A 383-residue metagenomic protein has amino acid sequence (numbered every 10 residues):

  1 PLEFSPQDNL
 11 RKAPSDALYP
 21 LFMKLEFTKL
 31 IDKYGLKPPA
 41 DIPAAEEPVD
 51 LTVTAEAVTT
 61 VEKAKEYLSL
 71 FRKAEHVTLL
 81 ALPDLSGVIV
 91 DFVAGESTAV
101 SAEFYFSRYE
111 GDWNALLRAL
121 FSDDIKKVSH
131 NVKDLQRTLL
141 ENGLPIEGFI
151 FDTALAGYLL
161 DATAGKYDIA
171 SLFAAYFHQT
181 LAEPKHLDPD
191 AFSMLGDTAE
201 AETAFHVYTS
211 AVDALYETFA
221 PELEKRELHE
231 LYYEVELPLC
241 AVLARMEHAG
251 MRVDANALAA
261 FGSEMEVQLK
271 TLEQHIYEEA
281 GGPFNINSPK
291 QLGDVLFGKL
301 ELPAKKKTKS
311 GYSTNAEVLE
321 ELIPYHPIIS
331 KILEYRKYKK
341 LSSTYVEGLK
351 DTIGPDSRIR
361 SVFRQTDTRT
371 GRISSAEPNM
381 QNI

Functional and structural regions predicted by a protein language model:
P1-R108, H130, L172, M194-I383: Conserved "right-hand" nucleotidyltransferase catalytic core of DNA-directed polymerases
I89-A94, D112-A220: Charged catalytic and DNA/RNA-contacting regions of genome-maintenance and nucleic-acid-processing enzymes
